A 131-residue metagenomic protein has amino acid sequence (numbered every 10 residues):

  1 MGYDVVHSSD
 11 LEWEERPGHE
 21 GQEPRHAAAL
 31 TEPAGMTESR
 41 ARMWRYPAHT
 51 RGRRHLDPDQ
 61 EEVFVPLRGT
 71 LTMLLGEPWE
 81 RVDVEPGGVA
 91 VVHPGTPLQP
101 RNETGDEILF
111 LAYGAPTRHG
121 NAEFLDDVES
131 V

Functional and structural regions predicted by a protein language model:
M1-S39, R53, A122-V131: A short, N-terminal "cap"/entry segment at the start of jelly-roll beta-barrel domains of the cupin/DSBH fold
T31-P33, G52-P58, L75, V82-D83 (+2 more regions): Short histidine-centered beta-strand/loop micro-motifs that create catalytic or ligand/metal-coordination sites
R40-P58: Conserved short histidine dyad/triad with adjacent acidic residue
A41-R45, V63, R81, V89-V91 (+1 more regions): Conserved hydrophobic/aromatic beta-strand scaffold that supports enzyme active sites
T50, D59-Q60, P78, T96-P97 (+1 more regions): A generic "binding-loop/recognition-motif" signal
Q60-P86: A short beta-strand-loop-beta hairpin characteristic of the jelly-roll/cupin
V63, V91, G105-A122: A short hydrophobic beta-strand segment most commonly corresponding to one strand of the jelly-roll/cupin
V84-E103, Y113-A115: Conserved metal-binding segment of the jelly-roll/cupin
